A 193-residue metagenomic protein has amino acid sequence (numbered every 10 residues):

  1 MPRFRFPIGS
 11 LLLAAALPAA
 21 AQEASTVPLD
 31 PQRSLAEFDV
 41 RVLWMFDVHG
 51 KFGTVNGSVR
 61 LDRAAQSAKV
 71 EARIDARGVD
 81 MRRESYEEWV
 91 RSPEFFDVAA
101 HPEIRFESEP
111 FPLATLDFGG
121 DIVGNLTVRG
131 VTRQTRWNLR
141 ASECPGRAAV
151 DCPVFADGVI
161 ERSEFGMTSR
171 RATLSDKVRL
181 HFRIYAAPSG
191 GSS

Functional and structural regions predicted by a protein language model:
M1-S10: Bacterial N-terminal signal peptides that target proteins for export
L13: Conserved ASCE/P-loop NTPase catalytic core
A16-A20: N-terminal signal peptide c-region/cleavage motif recognized by signal peptidases
A21-S193: Low-complexity, acidic/polar, glycine-enriched regions of mature
